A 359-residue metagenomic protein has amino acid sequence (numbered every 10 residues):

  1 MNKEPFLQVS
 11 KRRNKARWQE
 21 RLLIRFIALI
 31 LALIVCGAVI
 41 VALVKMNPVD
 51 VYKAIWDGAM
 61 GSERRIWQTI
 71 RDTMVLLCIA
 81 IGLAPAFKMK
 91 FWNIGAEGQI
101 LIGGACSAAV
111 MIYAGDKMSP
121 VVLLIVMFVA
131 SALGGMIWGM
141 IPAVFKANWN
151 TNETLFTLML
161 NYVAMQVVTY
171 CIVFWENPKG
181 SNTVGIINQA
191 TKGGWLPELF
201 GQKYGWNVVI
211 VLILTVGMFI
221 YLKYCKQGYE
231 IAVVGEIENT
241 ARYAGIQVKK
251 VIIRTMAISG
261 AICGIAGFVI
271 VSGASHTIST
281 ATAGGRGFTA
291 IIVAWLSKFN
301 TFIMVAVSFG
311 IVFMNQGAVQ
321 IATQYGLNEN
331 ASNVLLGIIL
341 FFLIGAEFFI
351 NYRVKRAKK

Functional and structural regions predicted by a protein language model:
M1-L29, A42, V216, E236 (+2 more regions): Cytosolic-side transmembrane-helix boundaries in multi-pass membrane proteins
K15-L23, F87-G95, M118-I186, Y224-K226 (+3 more regions): Short loop segments and helix-boundary regions at transmembrane helix junctions of multi-pass inner-membrane proteins
A38-K45, A54, A59-A114, F128 (+5 more regions): Single transmembrane alpha-helix segments in multi-pass membrane proteins
M46-D50, F87-G104, A147-F156, E230 (+4 more regions): Short, non-helical or kinked segments that cap or interrupt transmembrane helices
E63, E153, T157-Y224, T277 (+1 more regions): Transmembrane helix-bundle core of multi-pass membrane transporters and related energy-transducing complexes
T73-A84, Q99, A105, M136-I137 (+7 more regions): Hydrophobic alpha-helical segments embedded in the membrane of multi-pass proteins
F200-T277, T301-F302: Helix-loop-helix "hairpin" substructures at the membrane interface of multi-pass membrane proteins
A257-C263, V269-G337: Transmembrane alpha-helical segments in multi-pass inner-membrane proteins
